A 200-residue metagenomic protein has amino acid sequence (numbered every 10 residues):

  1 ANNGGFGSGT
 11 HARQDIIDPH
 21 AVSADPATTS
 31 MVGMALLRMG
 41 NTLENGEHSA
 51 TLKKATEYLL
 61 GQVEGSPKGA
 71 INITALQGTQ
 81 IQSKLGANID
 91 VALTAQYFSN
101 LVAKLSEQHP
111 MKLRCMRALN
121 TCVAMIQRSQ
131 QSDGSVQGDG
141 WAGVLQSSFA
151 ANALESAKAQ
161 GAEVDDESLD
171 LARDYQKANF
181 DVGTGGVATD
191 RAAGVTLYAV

Functional and structural regions predicted by a protein language model:
A1-V200: Preference for long, amphipathic alpha-helical scaffolds in soluble/luminal domains and all-alpha bundles
